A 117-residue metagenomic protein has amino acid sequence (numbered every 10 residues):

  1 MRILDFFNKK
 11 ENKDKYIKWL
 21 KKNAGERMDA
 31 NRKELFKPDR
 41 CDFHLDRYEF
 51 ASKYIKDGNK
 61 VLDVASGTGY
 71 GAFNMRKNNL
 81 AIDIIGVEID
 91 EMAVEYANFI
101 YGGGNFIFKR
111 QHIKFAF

Functional and structural regions predicted by a protein language model:
M1-F115: Conserved N-terminal segment of class I S-adenosyl-L-methionine
